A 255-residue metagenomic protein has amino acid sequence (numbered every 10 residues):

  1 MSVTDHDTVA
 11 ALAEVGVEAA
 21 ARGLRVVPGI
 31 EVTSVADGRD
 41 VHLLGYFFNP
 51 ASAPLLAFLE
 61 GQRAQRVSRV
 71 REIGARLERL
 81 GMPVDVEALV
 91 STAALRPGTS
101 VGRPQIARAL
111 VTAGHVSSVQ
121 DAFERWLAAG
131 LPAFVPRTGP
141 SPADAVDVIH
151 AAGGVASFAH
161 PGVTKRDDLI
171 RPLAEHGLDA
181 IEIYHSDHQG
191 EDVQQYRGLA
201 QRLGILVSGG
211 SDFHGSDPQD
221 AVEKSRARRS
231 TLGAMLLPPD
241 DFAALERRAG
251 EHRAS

Functional and structural regions predicted by a protein language model:
M1-V3, I181: Hydrophobic residues within beta-strands of alpha/beta enzymes
D7: Glycine-rich phosphate-binding loop of nucleotide-binding enzymes
A10-P50, S117, P140-F158, G162-S255: Charged catalytic cores and adjacent phosphate/nucleic-acid-binding surfaces used for phosphate/nucleic-acid chemistry
L59-Q62: Glycine/small-residue-rich loop that forms an oxyanion/phosphate-binding "nest" at active or ligand-binding sites
A64-A93: Conserved phosphoryl-transfer catalytic core
E87, W126-L127, A180-Y184: Short beta-strands and strand-loop turn motifs
E87-V101, Q189: Active-site glycine- and acidic-residue-rich loops that bind and position anionic ligands or nucleotide-like cofactors
P97-S157: Conserved acidic, metal-coordinating active-site core of Asp-based, Mg2+-dependent phosphoryl-transfer enzymes
